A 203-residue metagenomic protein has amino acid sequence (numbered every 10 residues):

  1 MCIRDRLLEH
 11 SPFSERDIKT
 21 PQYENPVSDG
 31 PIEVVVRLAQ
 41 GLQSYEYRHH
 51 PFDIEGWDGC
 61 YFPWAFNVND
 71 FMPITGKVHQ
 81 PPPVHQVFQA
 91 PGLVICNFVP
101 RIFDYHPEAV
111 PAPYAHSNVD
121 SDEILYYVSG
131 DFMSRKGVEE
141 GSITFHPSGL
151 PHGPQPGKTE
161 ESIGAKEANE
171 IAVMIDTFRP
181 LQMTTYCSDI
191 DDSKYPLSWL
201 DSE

Functional and structural regions predicted by a protein language model:
M1-I3: Short, small-residue-biased leader/transition segments that mark boundaries at the very start of proteins
R6: Electropositive nucleic-acid-contacting surfaces
H10-F13: Non-catalytic accessory regions outside enzyme or core folds
E15-H106: A short, N-terminal "cap"/entry segment at the start of jelly-roll beta-barrel domains of the cupin/DSBH fold
L42-S44, D122, A168-E170: Sequence-level motif detector for i,i+2 pairs with an aromatic at +2
Q89-R101, A112-I143, P147-G149: Glycine- and acidic-residue-biased ligand/ion/polar-headgroup-sensing regions
A109: Short, flexible active-site loops
R135-E203: TerminUS-proximal long segments
